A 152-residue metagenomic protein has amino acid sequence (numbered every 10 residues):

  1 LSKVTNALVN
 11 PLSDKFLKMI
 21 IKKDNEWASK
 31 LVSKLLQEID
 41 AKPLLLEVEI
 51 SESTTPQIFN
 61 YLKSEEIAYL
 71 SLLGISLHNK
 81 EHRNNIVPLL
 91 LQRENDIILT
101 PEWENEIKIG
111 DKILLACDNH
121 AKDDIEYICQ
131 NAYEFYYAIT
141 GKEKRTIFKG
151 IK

Functional and structural regions predicted by a protein language model:
L1-K152: Cytosolic regulatory domains of K+ homeostasis systems
